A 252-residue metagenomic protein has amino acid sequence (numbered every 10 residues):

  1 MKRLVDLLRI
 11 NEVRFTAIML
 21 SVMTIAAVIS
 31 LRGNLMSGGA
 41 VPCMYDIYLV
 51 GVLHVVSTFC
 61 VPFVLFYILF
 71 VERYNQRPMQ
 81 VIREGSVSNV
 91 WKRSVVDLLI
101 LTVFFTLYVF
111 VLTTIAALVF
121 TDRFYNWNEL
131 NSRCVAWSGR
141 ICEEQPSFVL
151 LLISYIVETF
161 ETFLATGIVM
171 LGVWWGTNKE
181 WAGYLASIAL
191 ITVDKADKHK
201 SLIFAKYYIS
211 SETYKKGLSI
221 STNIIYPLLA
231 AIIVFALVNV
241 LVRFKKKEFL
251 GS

Functional and structural regions predicted by a protein language model:
M1-F66, F70-E72, W175-G176, E180-W181 (+1 more regions): Hydrophobic alpha-helical transmembrane segments
A27-I68, V95-W175, E212-P227: Secretory targeting signals
Y67-I100: Helix-loop-helix units of permease transmembrane domains in multi-pass membrane transporters, especially ABC
R77, A116-F124, N128, T177 (+2 more regions): Membrane-interfacial segments
V90, A182-G183: Alpha-helical transmembrane segments and their helix-entry boundary regions
D122-C134, I188-A205: Juxtamembrane non-transmembrane "cap" segments at the membrane-aqueous interface of multi-pass membrane proteins
